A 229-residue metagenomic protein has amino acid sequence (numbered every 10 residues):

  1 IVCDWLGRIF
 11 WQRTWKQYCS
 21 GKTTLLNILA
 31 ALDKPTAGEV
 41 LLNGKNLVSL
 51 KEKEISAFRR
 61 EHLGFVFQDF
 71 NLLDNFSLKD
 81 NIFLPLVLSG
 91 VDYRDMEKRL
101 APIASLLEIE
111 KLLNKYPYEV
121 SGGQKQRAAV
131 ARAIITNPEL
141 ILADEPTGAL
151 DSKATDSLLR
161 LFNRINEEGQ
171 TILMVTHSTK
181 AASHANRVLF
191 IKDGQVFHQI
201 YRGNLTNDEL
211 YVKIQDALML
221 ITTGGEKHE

Functional and structural regions predicted by a protein language model:
L6, K45-N46, V87-G90, R94-K111: Conserved ABC ATPase "signature" region
A30: Helix-to-loop junction immediately C-terminal to a conserved catalytic motif
G38-N46: Conserved ABC transporter NBD signature motif
R60, K115-Y118, I135-T136, E168: Conserved signature/switch motifs of ABC ATPase nucleotide-binding domains
F76-L84: Short coil-to-helix segment of the ABC ATPase nucleotide-binding domain corresponding to the Q-loop/switch region
Y116-V120, Q124-Q126: Conserved ABC ATPase signature
I141-D144: Catalytic Walker B motif of ABC-type/P-loop ATPase nucleotide-binding domains
